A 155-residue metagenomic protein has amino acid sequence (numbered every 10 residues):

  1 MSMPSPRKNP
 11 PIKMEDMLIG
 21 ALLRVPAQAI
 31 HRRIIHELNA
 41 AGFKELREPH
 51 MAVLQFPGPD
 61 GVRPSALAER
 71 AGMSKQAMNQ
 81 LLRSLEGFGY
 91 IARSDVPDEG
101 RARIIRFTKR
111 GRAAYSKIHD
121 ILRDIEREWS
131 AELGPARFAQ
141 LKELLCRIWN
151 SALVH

Functional and structural regions predicted by a protein language model:
M1-E45: N-terminal leader segment of winged-helix/HTH proteins
P4-R7, H36, R83-C146: Charged, amphipathic alpha-helical coiled-coil/dimerization segments
M17-G20, R24, Q28, G72 (+2 more regions): Short amphipathic alpha-helical segments with heptad-repeat character
Q28, R32-A77: N-terminal helix-turn-helix DNA-binding core of bacterial DNA-binding proteins
V53, L81-S84: Carboxylate-rich helix-loop segments that flank metal/cofactor sites and access channels in metalloenzymes
P64, C146, N150-H155: Alpha-helical transmembrane segments and membrane-interface helix-loop junctions in multi-pass membrane proteins
